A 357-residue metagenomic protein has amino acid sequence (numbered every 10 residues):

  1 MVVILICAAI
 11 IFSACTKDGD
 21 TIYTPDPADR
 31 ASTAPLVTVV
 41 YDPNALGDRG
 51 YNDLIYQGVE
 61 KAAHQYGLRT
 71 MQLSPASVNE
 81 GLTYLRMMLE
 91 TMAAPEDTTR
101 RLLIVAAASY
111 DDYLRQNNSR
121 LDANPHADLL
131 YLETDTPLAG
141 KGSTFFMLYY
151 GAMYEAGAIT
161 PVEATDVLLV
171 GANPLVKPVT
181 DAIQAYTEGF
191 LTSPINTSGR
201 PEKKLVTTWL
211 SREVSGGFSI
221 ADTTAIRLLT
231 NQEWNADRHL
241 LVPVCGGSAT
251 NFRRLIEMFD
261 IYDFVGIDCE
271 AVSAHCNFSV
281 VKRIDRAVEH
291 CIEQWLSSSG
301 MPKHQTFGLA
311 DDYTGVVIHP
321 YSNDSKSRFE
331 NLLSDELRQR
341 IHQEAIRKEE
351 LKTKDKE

Functional and structural regions predicted by a protein language model:
I11-A14: C-terminal motif of bacterial Sec signal peptides marking the signal peptidase cleavage site
P25-L54, D166-L175: Short beta-strand segments enriched in small/hydrophobic residues
V37-G58, A62, M71-L82, A108 (+1 more regions): Extracytoplasmic "Venus flytrap"
V39, P95-S109, D128-L132, L169 (+2 more regions): Periplasmic-binding protein-like
V59, Y154-P201, H304-R328: An alpha-beta-alpha
D122-L148, E270-S273: Flexible loop/hinge segments that line or gate small-molecule binding clefts
T144-V167, V280-G300: Hydrophobic alpha-helical segments within soluble ligand-binding/sensing domains
H290-E357: Hinge/cleft segment of the Venus flytrap/periplasmic-binding protein
